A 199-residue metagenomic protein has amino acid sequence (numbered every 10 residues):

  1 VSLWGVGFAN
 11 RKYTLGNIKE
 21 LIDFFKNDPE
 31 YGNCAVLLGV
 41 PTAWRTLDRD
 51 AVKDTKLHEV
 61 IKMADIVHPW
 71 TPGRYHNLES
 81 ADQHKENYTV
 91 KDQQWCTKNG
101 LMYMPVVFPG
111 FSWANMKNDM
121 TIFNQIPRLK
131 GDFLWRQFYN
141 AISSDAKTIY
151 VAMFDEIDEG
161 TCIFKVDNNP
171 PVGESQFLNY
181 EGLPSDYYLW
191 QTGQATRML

Functional and structural regions predicted by a protein language model:
V1-L199: Glycan-processing catalytic domains of CAZymes
